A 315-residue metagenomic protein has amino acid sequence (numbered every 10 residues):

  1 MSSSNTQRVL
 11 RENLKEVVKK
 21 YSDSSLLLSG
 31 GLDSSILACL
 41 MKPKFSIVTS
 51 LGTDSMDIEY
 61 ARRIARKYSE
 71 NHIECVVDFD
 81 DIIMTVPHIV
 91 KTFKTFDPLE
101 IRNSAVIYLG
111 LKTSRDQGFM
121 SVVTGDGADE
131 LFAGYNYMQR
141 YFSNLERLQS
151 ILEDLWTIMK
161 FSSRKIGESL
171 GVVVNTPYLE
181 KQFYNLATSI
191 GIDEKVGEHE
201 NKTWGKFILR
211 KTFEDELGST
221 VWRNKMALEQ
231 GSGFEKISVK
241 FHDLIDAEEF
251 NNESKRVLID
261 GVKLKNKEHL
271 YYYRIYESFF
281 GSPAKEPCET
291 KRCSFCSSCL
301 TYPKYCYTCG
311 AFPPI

Functional and structural regions predicted by a protein language model:
M1-S25, S69-N71, K112-T113, S169 (+2 more regions): RNA-binding accessory domains that recognize and position tRNA/RNA substrates
D23-V76: ATP-dependent adenylation/pyrophosphate-handling site
L26-S29, V48-S50, V123-T124, A187-T188 (+1 more regions): Short beta-strand segments
L32-S34, T53-S55, D80, G127-E130 (+2 more regions): Short, solvent-exposed loop/turn segments at secondary-structure junctions
I58, R62-F93, S121, D126 (+2 more regions): A conserved beta-strand->alpha-helix junction
L111-Q117, G125: Active-site nucleotide-sugar/metal-binding loop of Leloir-type enzymes
V122, D129-S143, W156, K160-G261 (+2 more regions): Mid-to-C-terminal catalytic subdomains of enzymes that bind/position adenosyl phosphate moieties or nucleic-acid
K265-F295: Short, charged low-complexity linear segments at domain edges
